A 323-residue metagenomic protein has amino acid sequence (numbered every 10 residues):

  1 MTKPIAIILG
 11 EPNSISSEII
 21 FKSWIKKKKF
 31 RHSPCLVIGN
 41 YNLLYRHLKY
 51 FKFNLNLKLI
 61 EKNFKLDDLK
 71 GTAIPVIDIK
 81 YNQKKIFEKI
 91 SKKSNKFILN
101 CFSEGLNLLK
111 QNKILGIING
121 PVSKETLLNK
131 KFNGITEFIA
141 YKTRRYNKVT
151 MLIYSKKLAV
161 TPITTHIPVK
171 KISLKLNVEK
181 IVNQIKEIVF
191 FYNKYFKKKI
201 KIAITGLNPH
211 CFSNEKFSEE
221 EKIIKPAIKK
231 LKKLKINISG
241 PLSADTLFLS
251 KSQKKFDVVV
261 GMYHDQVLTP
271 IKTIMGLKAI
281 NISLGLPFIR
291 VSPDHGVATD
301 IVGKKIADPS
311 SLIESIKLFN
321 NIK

Functional and structural regions predicted by a protein language model:
M1-K323: Anion-binding alpha/beta catalytic cores of soluble intermediary-metabolism enzymes, centered on
